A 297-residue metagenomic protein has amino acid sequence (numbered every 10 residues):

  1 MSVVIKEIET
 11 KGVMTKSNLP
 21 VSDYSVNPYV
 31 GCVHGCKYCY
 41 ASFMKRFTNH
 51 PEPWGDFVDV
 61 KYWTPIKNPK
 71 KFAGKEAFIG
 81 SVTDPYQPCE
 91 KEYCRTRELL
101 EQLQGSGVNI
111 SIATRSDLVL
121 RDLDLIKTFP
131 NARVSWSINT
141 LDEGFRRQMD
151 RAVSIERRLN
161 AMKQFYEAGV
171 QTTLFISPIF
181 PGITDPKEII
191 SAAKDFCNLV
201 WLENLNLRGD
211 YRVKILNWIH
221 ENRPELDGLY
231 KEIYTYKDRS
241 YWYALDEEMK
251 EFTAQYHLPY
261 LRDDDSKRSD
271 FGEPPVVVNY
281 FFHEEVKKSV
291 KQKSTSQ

Functional and structural regions predicted by a protein language model:
M1-R133, L141-F145, I155-E156, Q164-E167: Conserved Radical SAM active-site core
S2-E9, K187-Q297: Auxiliary Fe-S-binding modules of radical SAM enzymes
Y24, A77, I110-I112, V134-W136 (+3 more regions): Hydrophobic faces of well-ordered beta-strands that scaffold small-molecule active sites in alpha/beta enzyme cores
V82-D84, R115-D117, S137-L141, S177-I179 (+2 more regions): Active-site beta-loop-alpha junctions enriched in small/polar residues
P85-Q87, E143-R151, Q171-S177, Y236: Surface-exposed cleft-lining segments at the edges of enzyme active sites
R95-L99, D122, R157-M162, E188-A193 (+1 more regions): A general structural detector for well-ordered alpha-helical segments in enzyme core domains, enriched
T128-V134, K194-L199: Glycine-enriched alpha-helix->loop->beta-strand junction motifs that scaffold or abut catalytic
K163-T184, T235-R239: Conserved strand-turn element in the central/C-terminal portion of the radical SAM core barrel that lines
